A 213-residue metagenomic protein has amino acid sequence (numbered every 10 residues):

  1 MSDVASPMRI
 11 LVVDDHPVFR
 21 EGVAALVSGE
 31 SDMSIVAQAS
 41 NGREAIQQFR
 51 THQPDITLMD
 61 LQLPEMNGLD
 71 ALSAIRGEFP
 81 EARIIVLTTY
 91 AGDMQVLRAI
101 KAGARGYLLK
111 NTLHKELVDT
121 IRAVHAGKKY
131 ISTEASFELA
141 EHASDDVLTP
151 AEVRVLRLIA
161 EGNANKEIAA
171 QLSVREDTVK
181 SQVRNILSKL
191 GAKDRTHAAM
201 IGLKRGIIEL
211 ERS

Functional and structural regions predicted by a protein language model:
S6-F19, V23-V27: Conserved acidic segment of CheY-like receiver
Q38-I56: Acidic, metal-coordinating helix/loop segments flanking the phosphotransfer/catalytic sites of two-component signaling
N41-E44, E65-D70: Acidic catalytic/metal-coordinating carboxylates
Q47, L69-E81: Short amphipathic alpha-helix used as the core "switch/output" element in two-component signaling
D60, T88: Active-site residues of response regulator receiver
M94-K101, R105-R154, I207-I208: Short, flexible helix-to-coil linker/hinge segments that flank and couple to helix-turn-helix
A164-H197: Recognition helix of helix-turn-helix DNA-binding domains
S188-S213: Basic, Lys/Arg-enriched C-terminal extension of HTH/homeodomain DNA-binding domains
